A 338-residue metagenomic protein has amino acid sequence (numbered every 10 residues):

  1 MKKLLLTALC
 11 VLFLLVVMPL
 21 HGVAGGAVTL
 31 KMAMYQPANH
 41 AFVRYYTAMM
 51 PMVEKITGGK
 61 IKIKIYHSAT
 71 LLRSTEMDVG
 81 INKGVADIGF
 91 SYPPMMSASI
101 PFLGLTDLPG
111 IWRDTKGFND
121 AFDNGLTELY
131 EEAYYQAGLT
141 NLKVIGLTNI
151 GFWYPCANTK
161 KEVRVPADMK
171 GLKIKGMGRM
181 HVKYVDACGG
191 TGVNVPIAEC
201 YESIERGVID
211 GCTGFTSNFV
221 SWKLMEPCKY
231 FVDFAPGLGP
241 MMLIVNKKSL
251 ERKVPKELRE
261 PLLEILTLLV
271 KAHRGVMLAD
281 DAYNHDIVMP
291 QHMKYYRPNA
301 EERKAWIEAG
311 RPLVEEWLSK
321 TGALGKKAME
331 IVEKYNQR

Functional and structural regions predicted by a protein language model:
M1-T29, R338: Short, low-complexity disordered leader/linker segments with a strong preference for bacterial N-terminal type II
L15-V16, R44, T127: Residues in and immediately flanking transmembrane alpha helices
V17-M18, L129, V270-A272: A short hydrophobic/aromatic micro-motif that marks alpha-helical segments and, especially, helix-coil
V23-F118, Y134-R338: N-terminal secretory/targeting leader peptides
D120-A133: Signature of the catalytic double-stranded beta-helix
